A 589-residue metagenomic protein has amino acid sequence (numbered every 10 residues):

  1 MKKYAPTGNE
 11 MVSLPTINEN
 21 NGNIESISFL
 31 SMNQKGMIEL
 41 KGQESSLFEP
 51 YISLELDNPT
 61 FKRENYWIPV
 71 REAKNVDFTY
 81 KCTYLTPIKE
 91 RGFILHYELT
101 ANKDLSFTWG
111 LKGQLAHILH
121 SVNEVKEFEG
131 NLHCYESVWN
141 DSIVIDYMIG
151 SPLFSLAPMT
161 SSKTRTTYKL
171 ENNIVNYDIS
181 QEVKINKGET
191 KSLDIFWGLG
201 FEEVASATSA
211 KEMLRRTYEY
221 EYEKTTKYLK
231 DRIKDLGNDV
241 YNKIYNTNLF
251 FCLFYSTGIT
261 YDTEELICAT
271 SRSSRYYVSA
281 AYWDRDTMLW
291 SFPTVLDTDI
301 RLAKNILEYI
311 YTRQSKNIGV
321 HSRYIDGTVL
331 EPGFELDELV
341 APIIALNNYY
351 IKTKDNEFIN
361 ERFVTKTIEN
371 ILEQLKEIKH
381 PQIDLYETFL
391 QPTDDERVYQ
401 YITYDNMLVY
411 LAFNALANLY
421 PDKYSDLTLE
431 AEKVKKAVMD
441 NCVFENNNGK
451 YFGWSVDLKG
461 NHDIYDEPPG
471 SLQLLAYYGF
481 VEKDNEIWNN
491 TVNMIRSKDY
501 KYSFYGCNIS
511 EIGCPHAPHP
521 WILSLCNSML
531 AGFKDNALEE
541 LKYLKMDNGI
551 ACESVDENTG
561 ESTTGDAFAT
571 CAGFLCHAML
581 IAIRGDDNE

Functional and structural regions predicted by a protein language model:
M1-K35, S279-Y282, P332-K352, H462-K483 (+1 more regions): C-terminal capping/lid segments that line or modulate ligand- or cofactor-binding pockets
M1-K74, E136-W139, V144-F154, Y228-K230: An extended acidic
T79, L85-G92, T100-A280: Acidic/polar, glycine-enriched structural segments that form the non-catalytic walls/loops of the carbohydrate-binding
S192, F196-K211, Y276-Y277, S322-R323 (+5 more regions): The feature captures the catalytic groove of carbohydrate-active enzymes
L236-F254, D297, S315, N347-T403 (+2 more regions): Active-site acid/base region of carbohydrate-active enzymes
Y255-Y277, Q314-V329, K376-V398, A437-H462 (+2 more regions): Glycine- and aromatic-rich loop/turn segments at beta-sheet edges
V278-P381, N406, D566-D586: Aromatic-rich carbohydrate-recognition surfaces in CAZymes
Y282-D284, N370-E373, H380-P381, Y399-M407 (+1 more regions): Extended ligand-binding clefts on enzyme/binding-domain cores
